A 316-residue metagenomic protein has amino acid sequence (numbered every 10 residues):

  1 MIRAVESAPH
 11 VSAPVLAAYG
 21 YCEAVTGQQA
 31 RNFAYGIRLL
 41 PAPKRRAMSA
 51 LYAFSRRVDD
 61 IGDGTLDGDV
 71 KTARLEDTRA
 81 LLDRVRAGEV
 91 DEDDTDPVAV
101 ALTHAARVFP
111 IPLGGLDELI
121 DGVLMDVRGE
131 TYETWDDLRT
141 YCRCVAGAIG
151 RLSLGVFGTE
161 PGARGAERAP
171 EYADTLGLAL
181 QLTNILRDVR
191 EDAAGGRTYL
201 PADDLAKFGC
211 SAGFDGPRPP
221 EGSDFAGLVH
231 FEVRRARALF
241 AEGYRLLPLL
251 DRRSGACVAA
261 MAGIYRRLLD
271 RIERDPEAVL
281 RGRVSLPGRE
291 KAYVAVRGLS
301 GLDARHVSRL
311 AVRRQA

Functional and structural regions predicted by a protein language model:
M1-L182, L186, R190-A316: Catalytic cores of Mg2+-dependent Asp-rich isoprenoid enzymes
